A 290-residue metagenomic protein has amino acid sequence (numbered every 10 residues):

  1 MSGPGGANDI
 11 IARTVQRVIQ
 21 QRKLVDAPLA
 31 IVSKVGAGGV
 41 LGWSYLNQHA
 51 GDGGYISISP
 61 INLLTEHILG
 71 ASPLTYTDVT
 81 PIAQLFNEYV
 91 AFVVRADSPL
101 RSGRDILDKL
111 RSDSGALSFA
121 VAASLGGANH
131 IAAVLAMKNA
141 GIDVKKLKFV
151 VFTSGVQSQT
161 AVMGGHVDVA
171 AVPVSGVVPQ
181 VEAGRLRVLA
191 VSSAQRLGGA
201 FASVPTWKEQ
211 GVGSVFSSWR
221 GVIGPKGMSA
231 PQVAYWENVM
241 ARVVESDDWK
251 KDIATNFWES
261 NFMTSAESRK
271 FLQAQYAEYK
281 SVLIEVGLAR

Functional and structural regions predicted by a protein language model:
M1-D78, L125, I142-D168, F262-M263 (+1 more regions): N-terminal (or domain-start) structured segment
G3-G5, I61, R95-L100, A122-G127 (+4 more regions): Short coil/turn segments
A7-I11, V15, G38-G42, I61 (+11 more regions): Stable alpha-helical elements in mature extracytoplasmic
I19, K23, S33, A50 (+11 more regions): Sec/Tat-exported extracytoplasmic proteins
Q21, Y45-G54, H67-Q157, W207 (+1 more regions): Hinge/capping helix and adjacent helix->loop/strand transition within the periplasmic-binding protein
V35, A116, V121-S124, A128-S203: Ligand-binding pocket segment of bilobal, Venus flytrap-like solute-binding proteins
G176-D247, A274-A277: C-terminal lobe and pocket-closing loops of periplasmic/extracytoplasmic Venus-flytrap solute-binding proteins
A230-R290: An extracytoplasmic/periplasmic, membrane-proximal ligand-sensing/linker region
